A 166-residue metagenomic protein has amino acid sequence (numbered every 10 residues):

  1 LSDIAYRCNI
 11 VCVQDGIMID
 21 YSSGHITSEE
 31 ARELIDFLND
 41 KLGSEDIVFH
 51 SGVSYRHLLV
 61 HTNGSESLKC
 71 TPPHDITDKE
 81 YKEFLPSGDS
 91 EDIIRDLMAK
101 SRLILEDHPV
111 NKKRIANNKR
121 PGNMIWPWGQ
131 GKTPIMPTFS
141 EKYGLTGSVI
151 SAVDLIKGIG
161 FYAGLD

Functional and structural regions predicted by a protein language model:
L1-D166: Feature captures the catalytic ectodomains and active-site-proximal regions of enzymes that hydrolyze or transfer
